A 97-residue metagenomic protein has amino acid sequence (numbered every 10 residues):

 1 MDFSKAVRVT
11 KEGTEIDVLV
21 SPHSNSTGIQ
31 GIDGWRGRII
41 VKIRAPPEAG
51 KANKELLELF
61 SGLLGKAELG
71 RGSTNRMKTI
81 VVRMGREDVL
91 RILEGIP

Functional and structural regions predicted by a protein language model:
M1-A49, K54, G62, E68-T74 (+1 more regions): Contiguous, often N-terminal, cationic amphipathic patches that form binding interfaces
E58: Active-site phosphate/pyrophosphate- and oxyanion-stabilizing loops and adjacent acidic/basic residues in soluble
